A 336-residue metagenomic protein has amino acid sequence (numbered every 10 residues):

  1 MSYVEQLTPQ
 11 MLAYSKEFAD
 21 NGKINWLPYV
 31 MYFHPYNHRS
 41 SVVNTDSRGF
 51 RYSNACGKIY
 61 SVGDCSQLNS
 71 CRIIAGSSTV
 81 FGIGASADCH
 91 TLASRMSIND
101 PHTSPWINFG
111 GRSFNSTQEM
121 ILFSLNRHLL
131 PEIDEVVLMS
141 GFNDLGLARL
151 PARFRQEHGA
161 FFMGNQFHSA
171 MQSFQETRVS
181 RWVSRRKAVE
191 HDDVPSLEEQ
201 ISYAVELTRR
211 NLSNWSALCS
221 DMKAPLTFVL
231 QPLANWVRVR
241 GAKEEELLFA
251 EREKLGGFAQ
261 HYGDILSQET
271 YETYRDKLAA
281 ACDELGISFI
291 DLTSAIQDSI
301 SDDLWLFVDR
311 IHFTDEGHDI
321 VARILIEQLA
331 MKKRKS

Functional and structural regions predicted by a protein language model:
M1-R72, L129-E132: N-terminal secretory targeting modules
F50-R112, T117-E132, V137: Serine-esterase "nucleophile elbow" of acetyl-processing enzymes
F81-G84, N115-T117, D144-R149, A234-R240 (+1 more regions): Short catalytic/ligand-binding loop motif for oxyanion handling, primarily in non-cytosolic enzymes, centered on
H102-S104, P131-E135, M222-T227, L285-I287: Loop/turn elements at helix/coil->beta-strand transitions in domains of secreted/extracellular proteins
N108-G110, L230, D291-S294: Residue-level recognition of beta-strand->loop/alpha-helix junctions
S116, M120, V205, R209 (+1 more regions): Short, amphipathic alpha-helical "lid/cap" segments that border enzyme active or binding sites
N143-K277: Serine-dependent acyl-ester chemistry module
N235-K332: Catalytic His-Asp segment of secreted/periplasmic serine-dependent ester chemistry enzymes
